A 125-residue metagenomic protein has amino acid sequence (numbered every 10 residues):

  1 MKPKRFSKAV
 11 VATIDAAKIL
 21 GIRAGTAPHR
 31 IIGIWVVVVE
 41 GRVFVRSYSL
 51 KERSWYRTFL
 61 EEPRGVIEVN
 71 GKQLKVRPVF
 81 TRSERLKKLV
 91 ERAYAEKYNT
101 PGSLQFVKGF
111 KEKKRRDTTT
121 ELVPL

Functional and structural regions predicted by a protein language model:
M1-G21: Extreme N-terminal tail/first-helix region
K2, A16-A17, V39-E40, N70 (+2 more regions): General secondary-structure edge motif
F6-A9, R30-I32, V107-K108: A generic local structural motif
V11-A12, W35, F110-E112: Short secondary-structure boundary/capping segments
A17-L50, Y56-R57: Short beta-strand segments
H29, L50-L125: Short, structured beta-strand-loop surface elements
